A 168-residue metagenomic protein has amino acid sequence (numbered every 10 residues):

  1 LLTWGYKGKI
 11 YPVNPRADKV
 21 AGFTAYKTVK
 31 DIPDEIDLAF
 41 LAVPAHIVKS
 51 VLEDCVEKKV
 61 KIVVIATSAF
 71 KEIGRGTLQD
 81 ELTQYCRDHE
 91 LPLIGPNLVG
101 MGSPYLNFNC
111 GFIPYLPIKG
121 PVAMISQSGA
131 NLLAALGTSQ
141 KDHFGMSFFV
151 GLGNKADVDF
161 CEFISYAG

Functional and structural regions predicted by a protein language model:
L1-G168: Catalytic-core regions of core metabolic enzymes, especially those transforming organic acids/acyl-group intermediates
